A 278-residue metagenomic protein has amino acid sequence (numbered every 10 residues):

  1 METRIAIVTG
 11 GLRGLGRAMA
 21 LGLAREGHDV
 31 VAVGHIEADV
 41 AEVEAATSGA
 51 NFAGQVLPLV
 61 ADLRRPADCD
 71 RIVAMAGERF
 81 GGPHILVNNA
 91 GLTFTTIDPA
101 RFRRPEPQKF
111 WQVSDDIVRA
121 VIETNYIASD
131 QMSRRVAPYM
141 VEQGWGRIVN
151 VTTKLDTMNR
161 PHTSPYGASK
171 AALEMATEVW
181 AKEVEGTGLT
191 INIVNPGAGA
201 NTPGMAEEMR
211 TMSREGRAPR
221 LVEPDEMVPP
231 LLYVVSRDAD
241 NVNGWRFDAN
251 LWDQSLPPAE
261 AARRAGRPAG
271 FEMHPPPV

Functional and structural regions predicted by a protein language model:
G10-R13: Conserved glycine-rich cofactor-binding loop
E26-E42: Conserved glycine-rich Rossmann-like NAD(P)H-binding loop of the short-chain dehydrogenase/reductase
V60-I72, D115: The beta1-alpha1 cofactor-binding region of Rossmann-like NAD(H)/NADP(H)-dependent oxidoreductases
N89-E106: Conserved NAD(P)H cofactor-binding loop of Rossmann-fold oxidoreductase domains
L92-T93, P107-D115, R147-A172, T177-E178 (+3 more regions): Catalytic loop of short-chain dehydrogenase/reductase
S133-R134, E178: A short, exposed helix-loop element centered on a Lys and neighboring polar residues
I193, R210-V278: C-terminal helical subdomain
